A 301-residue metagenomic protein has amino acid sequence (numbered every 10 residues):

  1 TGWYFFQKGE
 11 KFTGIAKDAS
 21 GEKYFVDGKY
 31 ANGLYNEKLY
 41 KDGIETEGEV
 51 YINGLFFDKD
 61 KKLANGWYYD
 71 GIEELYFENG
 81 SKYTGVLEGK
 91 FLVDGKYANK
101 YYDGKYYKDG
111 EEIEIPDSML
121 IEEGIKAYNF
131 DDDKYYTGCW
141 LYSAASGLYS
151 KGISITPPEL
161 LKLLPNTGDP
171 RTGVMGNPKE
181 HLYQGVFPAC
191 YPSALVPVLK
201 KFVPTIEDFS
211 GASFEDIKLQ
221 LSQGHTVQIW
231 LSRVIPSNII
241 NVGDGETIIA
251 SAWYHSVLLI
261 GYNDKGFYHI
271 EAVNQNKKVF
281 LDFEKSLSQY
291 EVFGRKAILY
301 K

Functional and structural regions predicted by a protein language model:
T1-D117: Extracellular adhesion/carbohydrate-binding repeat motifs centered on closely spaced tryptophans
D18, N36, E88-G89, K162-P165 (+1 more regions): Short linear loop/turn motifs
E111-A189, R233-I235, I240-V242, T247-A250 (+1 more regions): Active-site-adjacent structural segments surrounding the nucleophilic cysteine of cysteine proteases and isopeptidases
Y135, W140-A144, T156, L160 (+3 more regions): Stable alpha-helical elements in mature extracytoplasmic
A144-I153, P165-D169, K200-E207, S222 (+2 more regions): Sec-exported extracytoplasmic/periplasmic mature domains
K179-L199, P204-D208: Hydrophobic, well-structured mid-protein blocks that either form specific transmembrane helices
G211-Y268: Active-site-adjacent substructure of cysteine-protease-like catalytic cores
S237, G243, A250-S251, I260-K301: Noncatalytic regulatory segments and standalone regulatory/sensor domains
